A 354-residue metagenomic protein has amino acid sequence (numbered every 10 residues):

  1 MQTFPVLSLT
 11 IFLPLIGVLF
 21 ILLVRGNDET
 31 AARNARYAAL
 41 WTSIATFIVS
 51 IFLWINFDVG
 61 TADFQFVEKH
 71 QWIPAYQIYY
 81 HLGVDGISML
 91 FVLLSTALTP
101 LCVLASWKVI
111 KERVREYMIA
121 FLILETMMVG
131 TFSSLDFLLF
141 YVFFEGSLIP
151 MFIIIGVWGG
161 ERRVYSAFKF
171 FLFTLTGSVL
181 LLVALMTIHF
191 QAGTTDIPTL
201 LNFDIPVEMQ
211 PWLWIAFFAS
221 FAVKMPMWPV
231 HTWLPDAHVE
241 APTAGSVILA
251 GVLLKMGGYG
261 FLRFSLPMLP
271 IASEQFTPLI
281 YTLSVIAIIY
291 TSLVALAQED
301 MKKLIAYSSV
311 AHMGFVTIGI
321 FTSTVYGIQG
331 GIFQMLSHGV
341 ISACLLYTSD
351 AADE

Functional and structural regions predicted by a protein language model:
M1-V6, F20-I119, T194-N202: Transmembrane helix-loop-helix hairpins at membrane boundaries of multipass inner-membrane proteins
T3, I16-G17, A35, S246 (+1 more regions): Residue-level signal for cytosolic alpha-helical hairpin/rod architecture
S8-I11, L15, L40-S43, F47-S50 (+9 more regions): Residues within membrane-spanning alpha-helices of integral membrane proteins, especially the hydrophobic core/packing
L15-G17, M313-G314: Hydrophobic mid-bilayer segments of alpha-helices in multi-pass membrane transport proteins, especially secondary
L101-W107, T126-L138, M151-S349: Hydrophobic transmembrane alpha-helices and their helix-loop junctions in integral membrane proteins
E145: Short phosphate-coordinating micro-motif centered on Lys-Gly-acidic
D350-E354: A short, hydrophobic C-terminal helix/tail in secreted or cell-surface proteins
